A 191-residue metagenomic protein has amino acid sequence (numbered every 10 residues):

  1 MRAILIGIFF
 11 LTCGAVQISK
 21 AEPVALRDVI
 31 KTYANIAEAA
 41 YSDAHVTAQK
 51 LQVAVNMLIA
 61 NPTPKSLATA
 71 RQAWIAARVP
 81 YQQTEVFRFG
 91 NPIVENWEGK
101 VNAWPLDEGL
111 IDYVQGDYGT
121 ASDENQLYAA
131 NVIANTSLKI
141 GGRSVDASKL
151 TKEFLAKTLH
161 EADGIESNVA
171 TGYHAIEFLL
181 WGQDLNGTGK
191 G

Functional and structural regions predicted by a protein language model:
M1-I4: Positively charged n-region of N-terminal signal peptides that target proteins for export
I6-G14: Bacterial N-terminal signal peptides
A15-A21: Sec/Tat signal peptide C-region and signal peptidase I cleavage site
E22-G191: Mature extracytoplasmic or organellar-lumen-exposed domains after removal of signal/transit peptides
